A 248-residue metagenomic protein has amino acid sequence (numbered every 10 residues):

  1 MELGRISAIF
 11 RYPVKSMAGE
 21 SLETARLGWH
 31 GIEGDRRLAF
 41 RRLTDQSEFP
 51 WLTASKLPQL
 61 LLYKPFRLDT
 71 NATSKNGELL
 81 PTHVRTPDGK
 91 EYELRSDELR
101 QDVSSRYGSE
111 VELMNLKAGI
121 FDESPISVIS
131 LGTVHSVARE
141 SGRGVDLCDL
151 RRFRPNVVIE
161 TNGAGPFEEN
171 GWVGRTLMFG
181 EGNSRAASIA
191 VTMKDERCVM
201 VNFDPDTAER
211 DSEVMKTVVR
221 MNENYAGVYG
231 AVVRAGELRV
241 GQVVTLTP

Functional and structural regions predicted by a protein language model:
M1-P248: Metal-cofactor-dependent catalytic cores
